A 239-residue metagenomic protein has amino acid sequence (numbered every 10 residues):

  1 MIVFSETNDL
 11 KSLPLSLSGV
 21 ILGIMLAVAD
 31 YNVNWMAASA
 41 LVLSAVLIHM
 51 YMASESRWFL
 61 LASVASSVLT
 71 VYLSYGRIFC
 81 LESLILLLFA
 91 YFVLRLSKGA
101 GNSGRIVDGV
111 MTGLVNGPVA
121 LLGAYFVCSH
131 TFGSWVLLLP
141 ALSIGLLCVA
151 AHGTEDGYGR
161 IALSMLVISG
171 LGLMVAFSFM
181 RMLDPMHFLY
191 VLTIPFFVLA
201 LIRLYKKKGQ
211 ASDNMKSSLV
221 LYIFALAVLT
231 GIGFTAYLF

Functional and structural regions predicted by a protein language model:
M1-L17, S54-A62, V93-G117, G153-I168 (+1 more regions): Interhelical loop and helix-boundary elements at the membrane-water interface of polytopic inner-membrane proteins
L17-A53, E82-L96, S134-H152, L192-P195: Membrane-embedded alpha-helical segments that form the functional core of polytopic membrane enzymes, especially those
S18-G23, S63-V71, G117-L121, I168-A176 (+1 more regions): Hydrophobic, membrane-inserted alpha-helices
A29-V33, L73-E82, S129-G133, S178-F188 (+1 more regions): Transmembrane helix interruption/hinge and helix-loop junction motifs
D30-N32, S56-V64, E82-Y91, T112-V115 (+3 more regions): Hydrophobic alpha-helical transmembrane segments
S44-L69, I144-L183, D213: Solvent-exposed interhelical
L60-T131: Intramembrane alpha-helical segments
V119-F132, L173-R181, L226-F239: Hydrophobic alpha-helical transmembrane segments in multi-pass integral membrane proteins
